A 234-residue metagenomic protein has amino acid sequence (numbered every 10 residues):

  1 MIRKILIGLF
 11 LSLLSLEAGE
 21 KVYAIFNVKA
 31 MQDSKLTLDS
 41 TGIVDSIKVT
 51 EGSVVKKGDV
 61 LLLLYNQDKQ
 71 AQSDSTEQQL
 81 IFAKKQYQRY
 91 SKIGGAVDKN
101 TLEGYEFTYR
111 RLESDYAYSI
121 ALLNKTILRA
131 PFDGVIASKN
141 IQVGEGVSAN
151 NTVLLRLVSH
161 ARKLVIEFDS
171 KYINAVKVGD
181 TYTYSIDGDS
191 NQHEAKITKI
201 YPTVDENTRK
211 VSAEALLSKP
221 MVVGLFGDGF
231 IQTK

Functional and structural regions predicted by a protein language model:
I2-G8: Sec-dependent signal peptide recognition, specifically the positively charged N-region followed immediately by
L9-A18: Hydrophobic h-region of N-terminal signal peptides that target proteins for export in Gram-negative bacteria
K21-D39, E113-P131, R156, K199-T203: Short beta-strand-turn/beta-hairpin segments enriched in glycine/proline and small hydrophobics that form edge-strand
N27, S46, V54-V60, R129-F168: Surface-exposed patches in structured soluble domains
S46-V49, V54, N140, M221-G229: Exposed loop and linker-edge segments at protein-protein interfaces
K48, S53-F132, V165: Amphipathic alpha-helical coiled-coil/rod segments that serve as protein-protein coupling scaffolds
A137, Q192-K234: Structural microfeature recognizing short secondary-structure transition sites
D180-E194: Low-complexity, intrinsically disordered, polar/proline/glycine/glutamine-rich protein-protein interaction regions
